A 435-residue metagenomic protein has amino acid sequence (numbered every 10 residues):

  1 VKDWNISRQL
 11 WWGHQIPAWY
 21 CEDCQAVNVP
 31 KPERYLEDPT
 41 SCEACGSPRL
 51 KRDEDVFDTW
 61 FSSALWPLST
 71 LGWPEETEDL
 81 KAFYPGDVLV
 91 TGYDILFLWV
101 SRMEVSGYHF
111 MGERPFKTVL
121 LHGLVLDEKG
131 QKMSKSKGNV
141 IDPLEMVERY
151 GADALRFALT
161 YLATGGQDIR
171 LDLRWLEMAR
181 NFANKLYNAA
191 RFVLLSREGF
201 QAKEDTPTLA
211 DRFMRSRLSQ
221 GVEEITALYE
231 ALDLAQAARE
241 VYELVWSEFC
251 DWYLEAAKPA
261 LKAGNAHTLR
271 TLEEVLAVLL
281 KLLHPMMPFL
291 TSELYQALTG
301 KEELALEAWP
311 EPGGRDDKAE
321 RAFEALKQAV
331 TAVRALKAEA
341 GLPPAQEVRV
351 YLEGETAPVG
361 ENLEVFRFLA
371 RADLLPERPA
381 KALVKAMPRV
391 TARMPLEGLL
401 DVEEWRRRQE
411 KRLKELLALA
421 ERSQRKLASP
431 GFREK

Functional and structural regions predicted by a protein language model:
V1-Y84, R114, T118, S136 (+1 more regions): Cys/His-rich finger/ribbon microdomains and the adjacent scaffold used for macromolecule binding/structural
W4, N181-L194, D211-G221, A238-P259 (+4 more regions): Core structural elements
T40, L50, D127, T160 (+2 more regions): Acidic, turn-prone loop/beta-hairpin segments
S41-K51, P74-F83, S106-T118, D127-E128 (+8 more regions): Secondary-structure transition/capping motifs at alpha-helix termini and the adjoining loop/turn into the next element
E78-G92, N139-L144, T164-L176, A202-A210 (+5 more regions): Glycine- and acidic
L96-G112, V330-K337: Metal-dependent nuclease catalytic cores in nucleic-acid-processing enzymes, especially RNase H-like/related
V125-K129, M133-P207, T299-G300, E339-Y351 (+2 more regions): Catalytic adenosine-cofactor/nucleotide-binding cores of aminoacyl-tRNA synthetases and other
E177, L298-K435: C-terminal low-complexity, glycine/proline- and small-hydrophobic-enriched intrinsically disordered tails that act as
